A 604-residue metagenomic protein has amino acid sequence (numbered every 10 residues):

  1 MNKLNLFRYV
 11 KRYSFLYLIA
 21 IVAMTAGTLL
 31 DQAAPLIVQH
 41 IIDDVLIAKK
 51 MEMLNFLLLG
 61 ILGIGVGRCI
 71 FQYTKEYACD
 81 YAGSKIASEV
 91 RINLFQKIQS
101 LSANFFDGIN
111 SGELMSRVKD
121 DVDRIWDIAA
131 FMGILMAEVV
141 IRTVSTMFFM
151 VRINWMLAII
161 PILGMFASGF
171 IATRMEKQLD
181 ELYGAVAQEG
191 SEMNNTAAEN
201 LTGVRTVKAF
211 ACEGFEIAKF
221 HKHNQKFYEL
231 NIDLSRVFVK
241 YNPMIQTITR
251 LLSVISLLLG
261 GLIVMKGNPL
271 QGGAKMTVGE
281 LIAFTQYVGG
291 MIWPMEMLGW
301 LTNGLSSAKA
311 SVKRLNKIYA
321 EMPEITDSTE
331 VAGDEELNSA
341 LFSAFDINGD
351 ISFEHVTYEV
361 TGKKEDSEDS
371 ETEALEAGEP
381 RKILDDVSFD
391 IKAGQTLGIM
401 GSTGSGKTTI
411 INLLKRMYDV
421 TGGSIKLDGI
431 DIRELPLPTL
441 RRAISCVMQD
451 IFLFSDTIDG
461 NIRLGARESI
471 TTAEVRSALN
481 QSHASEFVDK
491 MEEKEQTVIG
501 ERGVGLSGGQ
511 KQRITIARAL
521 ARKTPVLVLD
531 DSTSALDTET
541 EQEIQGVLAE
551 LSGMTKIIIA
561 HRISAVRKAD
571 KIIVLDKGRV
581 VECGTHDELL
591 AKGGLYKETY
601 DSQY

Functional and structural regions predicted by a protein language model:
N2, K11, Y17-F71, A78 (+3 more regions): Transmembrane helix-loop-helix hairpins at lipid-water interfaces of multipass membrane proteins, especially the type-1
R12, L16-L29, I64-G67, F131-V186 (+1 more regions): Transmembrane helices of ABC transporter permease
F15-L36, H40, L57, I61 (+6 more regions): Alpha-helical segments in transporter systems
A48, S84, I92-V122, N195-K219 (+4 more regions): Short intracellular "coupling" helices and adjacent cytoplasmic loop segments at the cytosolic face of multi-pass
K50, F149-G164, D233-R314, I318-M322: Helix-loop-helix
A103-N104, D120-A129, G133, A137 (+6 more regions): An intracellular "coupling" helix at the cytosolic face of ABC transporter transmembrane type-1 domains
E335-Y604: ABC-type nucleotide-binding domain
